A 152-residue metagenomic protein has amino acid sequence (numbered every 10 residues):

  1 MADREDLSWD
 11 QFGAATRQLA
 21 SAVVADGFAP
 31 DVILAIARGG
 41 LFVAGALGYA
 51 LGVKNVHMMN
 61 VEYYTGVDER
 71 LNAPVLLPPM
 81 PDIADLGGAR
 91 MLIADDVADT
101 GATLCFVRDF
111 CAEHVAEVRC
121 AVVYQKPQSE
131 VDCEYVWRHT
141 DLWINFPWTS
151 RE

Functional and structural regions predicted by a protein language model:
M1-E152: PRPP-associated nucleotide enzymes
